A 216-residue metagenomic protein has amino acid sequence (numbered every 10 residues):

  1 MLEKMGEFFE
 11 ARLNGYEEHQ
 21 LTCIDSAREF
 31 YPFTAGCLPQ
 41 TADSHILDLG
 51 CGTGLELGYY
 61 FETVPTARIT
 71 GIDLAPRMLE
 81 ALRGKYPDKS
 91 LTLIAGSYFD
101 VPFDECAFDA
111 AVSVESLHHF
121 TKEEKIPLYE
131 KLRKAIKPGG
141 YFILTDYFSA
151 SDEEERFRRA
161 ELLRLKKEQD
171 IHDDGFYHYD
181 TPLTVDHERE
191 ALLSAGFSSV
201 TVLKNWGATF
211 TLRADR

Functional and structural regions predicted by a protein language model:
M1-Q40, L55: Conserved class I S-adenosyl-L-methionine
L47-D48, T53-D100: Class I SAM-dependent methyltransferase SAM/SAH-binding core
F103-A111: A short acidic, Gly/Pro-enriched loop at the edge of an enzyme's catalytic core that lines a small-molecule cofactor
S113-S116: A short beta-strand submotif of the Rossmann-like class I SAM-dependent methyltransferase core that lines
H118-F120: A short His-aromatic
I126-P138: A short glycine-rich, Lys/Arg-flanked "PGG" loop and its adjoining helix->strand segment in the class I
T145-A195, V200-T201: C-terminal alpha-helical "lid/dimerization" subdomain adjacent to the S-adenosyl-L-methionine
A195-R216: Core SAM-dependent methyltransferase catalytic element
